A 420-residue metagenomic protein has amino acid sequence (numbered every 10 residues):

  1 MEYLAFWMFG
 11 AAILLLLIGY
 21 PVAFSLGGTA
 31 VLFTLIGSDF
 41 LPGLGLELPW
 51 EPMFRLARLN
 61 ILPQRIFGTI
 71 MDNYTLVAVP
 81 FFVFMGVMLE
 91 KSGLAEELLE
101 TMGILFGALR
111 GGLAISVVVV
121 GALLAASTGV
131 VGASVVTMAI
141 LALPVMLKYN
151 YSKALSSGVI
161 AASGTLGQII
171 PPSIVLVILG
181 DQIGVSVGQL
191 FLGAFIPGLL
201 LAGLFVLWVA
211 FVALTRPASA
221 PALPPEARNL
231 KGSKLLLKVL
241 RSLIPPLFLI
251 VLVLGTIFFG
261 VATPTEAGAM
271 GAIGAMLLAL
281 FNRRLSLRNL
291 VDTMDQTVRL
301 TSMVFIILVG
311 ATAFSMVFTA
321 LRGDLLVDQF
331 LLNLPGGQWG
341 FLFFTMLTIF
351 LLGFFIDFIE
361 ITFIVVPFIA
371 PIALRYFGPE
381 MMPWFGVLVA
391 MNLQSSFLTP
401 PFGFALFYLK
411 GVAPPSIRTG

Functional and structural regions predicted by a protein language model:
M1-G420: Alpha-helical transmembrane segments of multi-pass membrane transport proteins
